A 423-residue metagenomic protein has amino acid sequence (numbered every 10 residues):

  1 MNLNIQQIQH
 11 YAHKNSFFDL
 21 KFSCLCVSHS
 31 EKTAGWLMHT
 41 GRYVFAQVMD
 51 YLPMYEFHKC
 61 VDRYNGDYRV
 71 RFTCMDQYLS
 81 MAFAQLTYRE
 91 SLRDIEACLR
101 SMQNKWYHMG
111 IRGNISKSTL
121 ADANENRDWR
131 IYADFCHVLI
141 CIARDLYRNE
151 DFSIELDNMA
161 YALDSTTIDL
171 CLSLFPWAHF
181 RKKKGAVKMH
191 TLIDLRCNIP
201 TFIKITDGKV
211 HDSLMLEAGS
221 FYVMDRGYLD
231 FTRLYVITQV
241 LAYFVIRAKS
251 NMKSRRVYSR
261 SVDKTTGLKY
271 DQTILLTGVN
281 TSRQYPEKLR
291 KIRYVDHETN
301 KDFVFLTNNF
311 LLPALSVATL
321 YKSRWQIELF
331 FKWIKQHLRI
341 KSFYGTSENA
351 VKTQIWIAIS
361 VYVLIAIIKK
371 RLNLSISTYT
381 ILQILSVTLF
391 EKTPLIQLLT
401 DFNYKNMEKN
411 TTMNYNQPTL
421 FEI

Functional and structural regions predicted by a protein language model:
N2-D94, C98, R127, D134 (+4 more regions): Single, function-defining residue in the core of a domain
M102, W106-M109: Blade-loop segments of beta-propeller domains
M109-R127, H137: Major-groove recognition helix of helix-turn-helix-like DNA-binding domains
I131-D134, L146: Short secondary-structure capping/junction motifs at helix and strand boundaries
A143-E155, L170-C171: Long amphipathic N-terminal alpha/beta scaffold segment
A178: A glycine- and small-aliphatic-rich helix-loop capping segment at beta-alpha/alpha-beta transitions that lines
